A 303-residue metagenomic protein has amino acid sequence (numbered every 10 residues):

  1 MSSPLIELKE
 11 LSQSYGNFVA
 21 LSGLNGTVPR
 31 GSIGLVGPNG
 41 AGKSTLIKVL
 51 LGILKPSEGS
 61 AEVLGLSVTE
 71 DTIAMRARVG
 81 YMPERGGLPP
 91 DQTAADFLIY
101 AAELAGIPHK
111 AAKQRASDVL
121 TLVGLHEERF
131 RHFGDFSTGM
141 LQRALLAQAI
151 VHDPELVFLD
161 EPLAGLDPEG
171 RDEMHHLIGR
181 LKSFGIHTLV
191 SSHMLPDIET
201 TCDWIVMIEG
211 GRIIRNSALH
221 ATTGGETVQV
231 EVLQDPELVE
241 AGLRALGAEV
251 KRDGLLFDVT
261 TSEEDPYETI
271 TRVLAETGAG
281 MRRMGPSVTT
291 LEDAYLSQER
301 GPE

Functional and structural regions predicted by a protein language model:
G59-E70, M75: Conserved ABC transporter NBD signature motif
D91, H132-G139: Conserved ABC ATPase signature
I99, E103, K110-E128: Conserved ABC ATPase "signature" region
V157-E161: Catalytic Walker B motif of ABC-type/P-loop ATPase nucleotide-binding domains
E173-T261: ABC transporter nucleotide-binding domain
S262-E303: C-terminal coupling/interaction segments
